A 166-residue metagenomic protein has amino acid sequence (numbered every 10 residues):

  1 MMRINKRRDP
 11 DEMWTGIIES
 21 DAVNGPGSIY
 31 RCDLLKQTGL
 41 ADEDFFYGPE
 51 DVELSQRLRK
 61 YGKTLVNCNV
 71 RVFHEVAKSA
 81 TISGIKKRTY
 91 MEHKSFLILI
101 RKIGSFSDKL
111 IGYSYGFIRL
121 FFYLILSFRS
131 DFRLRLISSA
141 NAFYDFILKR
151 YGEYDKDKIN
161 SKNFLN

Functional and structural regions predicted by a protein language model:
M1, S83-K86: Short, hinge-like loop/turn segments at secondary-structure boundaries
M1-T38: Acidic/His-rich active-site region of diverse nucleotide-sugar glycosyltransferases
V23, Y47-E53, R88: Acidic donor-binding loop at a coil-to-helix junction in glycosyltransferase catalytic cores that engages
S28, K36, L40-F46, V52-F73: Catalytic donor-sugar/metal-binding loop of nucleotide-sugar-dependent glycosyltransferases
V76-I82: Short acidic, glycine/proline-rich loop/turn micro-motifs
K87-S95, S105-N166: Non-catalytic, C-terminal membrane-associated alpha-helical segments of glycosyltransferases
L99-R101: A bilobed periplasmic-binding-protein/Venus flytrap-type ligand-binding module shared by bacterial periplasmic
